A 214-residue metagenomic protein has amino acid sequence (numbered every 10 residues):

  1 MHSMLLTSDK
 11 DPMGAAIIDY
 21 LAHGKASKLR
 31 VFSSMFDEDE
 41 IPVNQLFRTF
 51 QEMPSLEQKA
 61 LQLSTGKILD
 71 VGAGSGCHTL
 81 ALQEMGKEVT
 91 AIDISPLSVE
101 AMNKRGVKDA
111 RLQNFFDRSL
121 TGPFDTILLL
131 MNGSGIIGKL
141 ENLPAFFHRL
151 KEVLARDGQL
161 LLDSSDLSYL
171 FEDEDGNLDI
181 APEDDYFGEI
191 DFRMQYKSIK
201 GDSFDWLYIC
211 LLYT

Functional and structural regions predicted by a protein language model:
M1-R30: N-terminal auxiliary segments of SAM/dcSAM-dependent transferases
S95: Conserved SAM/SAH-binding beta-strand->alpha-helix loop
G106-D117: Conserved SAM-binding strand-loop segment of SAM-dependent methyltransferases
F124-P144: A short SAM/SAH-binding and catalytic strip from SAM-dependent methyltransferases
P144-R156: A short glycine-rich, Lys/Arg-flanked "PGG" loop and its adjoining helix->strand segment in the class I
D157-S164: Conserved beta-strand signature within the Rossmann-like core of class I S-adenosyl-L-methionine
S168, E172-C210: C-terminal alpha-helical "lid/dimerization" subdomain adjacent to the S-adenosyl-L-methionine
Y213-T214: Conserved small/polar residues in nucleotide/adenosyl-binding loops
